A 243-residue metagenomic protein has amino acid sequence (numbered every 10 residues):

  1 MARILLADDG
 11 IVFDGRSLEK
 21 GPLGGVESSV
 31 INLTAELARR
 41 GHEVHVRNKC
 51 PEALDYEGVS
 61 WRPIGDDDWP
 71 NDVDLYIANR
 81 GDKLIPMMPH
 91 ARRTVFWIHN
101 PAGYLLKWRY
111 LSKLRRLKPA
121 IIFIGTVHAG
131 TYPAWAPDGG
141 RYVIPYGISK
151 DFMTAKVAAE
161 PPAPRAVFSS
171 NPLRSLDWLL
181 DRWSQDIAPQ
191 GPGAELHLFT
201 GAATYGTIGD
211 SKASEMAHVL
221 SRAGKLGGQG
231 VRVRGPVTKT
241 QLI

Functional and structural regions predicted by a protein language model:
M1-N48: N-terminal subdomain of nucleotide-sugar transferases
G15-E19, W108, A155-K156: Short acidic, glycine/proline-rich loop/turn micro-motifs
V26-S29, A78-R80, F123-G125, Y146: Replace "coordinates the UDP/GDP/TDP-sugar" with "coordinates nucleotide-activated sugar donors
E43-V44, T94-V95, R141, A194-L196: Hydrophobic anchor at the start of a short beta-strand that flanks the dinucleotide cofactor-binding loop
R47-K118, V127: Extended catalytic core of nucleotide-activated donor transferases of GT-like folds
W69-N71, L220-G224, T238-I243: Short acidic alpha-helix that forms the nucleotide-activated donor recognition element in Leloir-type transferases
K118-P133, P137-T154: Donor nucleotide-sugar binding/catalytic pocket of nucleotide-sugar-dependent glycosyltransferases
K150-D151, V157-P236: Conserved catalytic-core segment of nucleotide-activated headgroup transferases in glycan assembly
